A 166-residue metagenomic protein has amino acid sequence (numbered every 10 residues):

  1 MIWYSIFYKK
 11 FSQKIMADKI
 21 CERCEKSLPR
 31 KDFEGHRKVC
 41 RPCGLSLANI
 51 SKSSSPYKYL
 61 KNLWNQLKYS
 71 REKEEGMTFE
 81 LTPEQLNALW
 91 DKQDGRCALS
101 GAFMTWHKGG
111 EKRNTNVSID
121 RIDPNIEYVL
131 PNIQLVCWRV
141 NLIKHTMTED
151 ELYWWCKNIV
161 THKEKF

Functional and structural regions predicted by a protein language model:
I2-L99, W106, V129, I143 (+1 more regions): Contiguous alpha-helical segments
K31-K38, R113-S118, I122-N132: Short linker/helix segments within small regulatory modules
G101-M104, R121-I126, N141: Short, flexible loop/turn elements at secondary-structure junctions
M104-T115: A short, surface-exposed loop/turn module that caps and links secondary-structure elements
